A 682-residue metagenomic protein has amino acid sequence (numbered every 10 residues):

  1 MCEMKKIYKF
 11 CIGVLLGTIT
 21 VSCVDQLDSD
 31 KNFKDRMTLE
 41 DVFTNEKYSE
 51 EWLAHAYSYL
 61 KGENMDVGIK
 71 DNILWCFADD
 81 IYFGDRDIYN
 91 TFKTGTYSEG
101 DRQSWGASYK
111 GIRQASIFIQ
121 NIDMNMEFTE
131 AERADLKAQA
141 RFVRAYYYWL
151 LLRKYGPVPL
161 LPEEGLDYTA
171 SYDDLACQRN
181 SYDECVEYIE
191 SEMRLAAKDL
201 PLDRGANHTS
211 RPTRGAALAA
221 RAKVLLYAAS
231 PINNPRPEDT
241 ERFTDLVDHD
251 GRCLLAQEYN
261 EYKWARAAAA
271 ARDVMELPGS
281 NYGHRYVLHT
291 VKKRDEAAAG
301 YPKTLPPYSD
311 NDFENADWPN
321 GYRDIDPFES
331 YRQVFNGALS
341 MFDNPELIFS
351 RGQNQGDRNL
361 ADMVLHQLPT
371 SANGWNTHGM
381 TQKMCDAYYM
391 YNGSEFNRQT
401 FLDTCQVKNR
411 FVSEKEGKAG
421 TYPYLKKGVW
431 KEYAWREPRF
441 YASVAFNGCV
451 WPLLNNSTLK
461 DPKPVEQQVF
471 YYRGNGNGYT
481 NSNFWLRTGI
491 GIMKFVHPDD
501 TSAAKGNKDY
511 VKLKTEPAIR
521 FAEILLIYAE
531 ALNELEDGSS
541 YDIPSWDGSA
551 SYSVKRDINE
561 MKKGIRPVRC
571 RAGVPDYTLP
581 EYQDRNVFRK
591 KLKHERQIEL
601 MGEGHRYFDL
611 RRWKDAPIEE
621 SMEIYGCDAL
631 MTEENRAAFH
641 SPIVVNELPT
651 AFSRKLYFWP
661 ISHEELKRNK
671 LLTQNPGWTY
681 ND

Functional and structural regions predicted by a protein language model:
M1-N32: Bacterial Sec-dependent N-terminal signal peptides
S22-V24, S108, Y188, L255 (+10 more regions): Long, intrinsically disordered, low-complexity segments
C23-K70, K292, K418, K431-A434 (+2 more regions): Membrane-proximal, proline-rich intrinsically disordered regions
D41-E63, F83-Y155, Y172-R214, V429 (+6 more regions): Conserved, well-structured interaction surfaces
L152-R153, P157-P159, V224-R236, E534-G538: Short coil/turn linking the two alpha-helices of tandem helical-hairpin repeats
Y168, L175-Y182, I232-A269, K512-R520 (+2 more regions): Acidic, serine/threonine/proline-rich low-complexity intrinsically disordered regions
F349-G352, D357-V450: Segments forming glycine/polar-rich beta-alpha architectures that bind adenosine-containing cofactors
